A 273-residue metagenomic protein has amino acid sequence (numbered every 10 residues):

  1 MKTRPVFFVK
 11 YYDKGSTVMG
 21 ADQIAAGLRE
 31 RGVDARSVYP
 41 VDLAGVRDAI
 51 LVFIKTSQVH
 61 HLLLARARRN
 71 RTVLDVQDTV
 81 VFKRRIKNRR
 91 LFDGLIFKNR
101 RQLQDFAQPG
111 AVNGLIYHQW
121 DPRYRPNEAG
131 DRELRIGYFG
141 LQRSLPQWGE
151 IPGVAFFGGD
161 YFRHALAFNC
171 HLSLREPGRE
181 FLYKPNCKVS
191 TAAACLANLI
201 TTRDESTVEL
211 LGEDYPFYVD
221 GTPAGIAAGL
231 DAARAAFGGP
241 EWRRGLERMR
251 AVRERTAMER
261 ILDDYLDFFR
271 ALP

Functional and structural regions predicted by a protein language model:
M1-H61, R66, G94, D105-F106 (+3 more regions): N-terminal pre-catalytic "stem/leader" segment of glycosyltransferase-like enzymes
Y12-D13, T17-Q23, Y117-C170, K188-V189: Conserved catalytic-core segment of nucleotide-activated headgroup transferases in glycan assembly
G45-V46, R89-R90, A165-A167: A short, aliphatic-rich alpha-helical micro-motif
L51, T72, L95-I96, H171 (+1 more regions): Short, well-ordered beta-strand core segments
R66-E150: Catalytic core of nucleotide-activated saccharide and alditol-phosphate transferases
Y124, G221-A224, A235-L272: A charged, aromatic-enriched C-terminal amphipathic alpha-helix characteristic of glycosyltransferases across folds
F162, C187, I200-E205, P223-G229 (+1 more regions): Catalytic phosphate/metal-binding cores of nucleic-acid and nucleotide-processing enzymes, i.e., regions that mediate
A167-A194, T201-L210: Nucleotide-sugar-dependent
